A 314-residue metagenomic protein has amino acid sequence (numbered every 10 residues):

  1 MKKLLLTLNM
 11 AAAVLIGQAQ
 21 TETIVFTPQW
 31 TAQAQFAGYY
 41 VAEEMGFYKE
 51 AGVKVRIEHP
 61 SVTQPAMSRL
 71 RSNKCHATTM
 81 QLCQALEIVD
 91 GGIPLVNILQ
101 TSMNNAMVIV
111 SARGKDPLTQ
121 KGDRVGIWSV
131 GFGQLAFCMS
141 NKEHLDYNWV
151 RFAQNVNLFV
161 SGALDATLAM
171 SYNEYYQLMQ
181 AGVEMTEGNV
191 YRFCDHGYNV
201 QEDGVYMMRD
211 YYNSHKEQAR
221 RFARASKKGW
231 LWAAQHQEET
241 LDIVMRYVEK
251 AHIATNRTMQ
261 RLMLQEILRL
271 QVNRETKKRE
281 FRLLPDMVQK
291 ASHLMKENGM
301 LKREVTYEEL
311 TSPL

Functional and structural regions predicted by a protein language model:
M1-L4: Positively charged n-region of N-terminal signal peptides that target proteins for export
L6, A19-G52, R56, R282-L314: N-terminal hydrophobic or amphipathic helices and topogenic motifs
N9-Q18: Hydrophobic h-region of N-terminal signal peptides that target proteins for export in Gram-negative bacteria
E22-F152, L158-S161, D165-A169, N199: Short, glycine-/small- and polar/acidic-enriched structural segments that line small-molecule recognition paths
C83-Q84, F152-L158, G162-I253: Pocket-lining segment of extracytoplasmic ligand-binding domains
L145-W149, M185-V190, K250-Q265, K302-E309: Short, surface-exposed acidic
H215-M300: Secondary-structure end/capping motifs
